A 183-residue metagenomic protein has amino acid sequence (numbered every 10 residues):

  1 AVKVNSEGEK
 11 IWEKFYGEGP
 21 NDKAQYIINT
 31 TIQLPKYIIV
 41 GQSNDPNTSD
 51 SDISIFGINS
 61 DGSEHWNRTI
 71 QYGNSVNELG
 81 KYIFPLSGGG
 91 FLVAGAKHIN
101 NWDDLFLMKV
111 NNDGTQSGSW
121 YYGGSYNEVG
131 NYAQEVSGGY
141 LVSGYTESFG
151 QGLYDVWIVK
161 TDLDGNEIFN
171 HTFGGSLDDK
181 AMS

Functional and structural regions predicted by a protein language model:
A1-S183: A sequence-level/structural motif corresponding to short, flexible coil/turn segments enriched in small polar residues
